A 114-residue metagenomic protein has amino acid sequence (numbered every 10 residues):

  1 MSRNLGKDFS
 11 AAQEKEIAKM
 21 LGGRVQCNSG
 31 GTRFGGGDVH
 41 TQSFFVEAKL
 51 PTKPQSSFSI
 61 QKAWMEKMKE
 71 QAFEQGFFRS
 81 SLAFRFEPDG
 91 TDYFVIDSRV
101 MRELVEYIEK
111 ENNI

Functional and structural regions predicted by a protein language model:
M1-I114: Catalytic phosphate/metal-binding cores of nucleic-acid and nucleotide-processing enzymes, i.e., regions that mediate
